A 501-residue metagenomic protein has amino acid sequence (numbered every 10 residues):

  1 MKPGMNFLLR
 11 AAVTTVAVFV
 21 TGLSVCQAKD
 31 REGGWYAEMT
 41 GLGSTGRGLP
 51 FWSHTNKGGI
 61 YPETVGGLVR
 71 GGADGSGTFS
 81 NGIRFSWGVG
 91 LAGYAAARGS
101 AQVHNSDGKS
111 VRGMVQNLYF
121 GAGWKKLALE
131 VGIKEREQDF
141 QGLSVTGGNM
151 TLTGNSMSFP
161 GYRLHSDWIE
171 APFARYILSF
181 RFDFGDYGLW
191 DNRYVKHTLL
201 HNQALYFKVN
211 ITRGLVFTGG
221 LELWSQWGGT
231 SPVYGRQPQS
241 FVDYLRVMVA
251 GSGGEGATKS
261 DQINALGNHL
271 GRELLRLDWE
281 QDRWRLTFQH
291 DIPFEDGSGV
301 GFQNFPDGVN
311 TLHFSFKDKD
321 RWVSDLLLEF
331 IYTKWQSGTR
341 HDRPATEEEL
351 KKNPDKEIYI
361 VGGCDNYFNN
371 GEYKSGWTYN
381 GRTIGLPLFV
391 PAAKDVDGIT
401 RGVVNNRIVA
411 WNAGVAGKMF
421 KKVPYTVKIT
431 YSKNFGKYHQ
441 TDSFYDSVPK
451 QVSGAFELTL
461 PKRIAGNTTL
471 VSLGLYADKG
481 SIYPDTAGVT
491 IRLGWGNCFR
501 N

Functional and structural regions predicted by a protein language model:
M1-E32, C498-N501: Bacterial Sec-dependent N-terminal signal peptides
V25-R136, L143, M150-L152, S158-E170 (+2 more regions): Beta-barrel outer-membrane channel/assembly domains of diderm bacteria
K29-G34, D74-G88, G123-K126, I169-R181 (+6 more regions): Short loop/turn motifs that connect adjacent beta-strands in outer-membrane beta-barrel proteins
M39-R47, L91-A97, V103-N105, W124-K126 (+12 more regions): Transmembrane beta-strands of outer-membrane beta-barrel pores
R47-H54, R98-H104, V111, Q141-G148 (+6 more regions): Outer-membrane beta-barrel translocator domains and adjoining extracellular loop/strand segments of Gram-negative
E137-R236: Internal, well-ordered domain-core segments that constitute the primary functional module of diverse proteins
L189, V216-R276: A conserved mid-domain beta-alpha-beta active-site/ligand-binding segment of alpha/beta enzyme cores
D261-N501: Outer-membrane beta-barrel pore domains
